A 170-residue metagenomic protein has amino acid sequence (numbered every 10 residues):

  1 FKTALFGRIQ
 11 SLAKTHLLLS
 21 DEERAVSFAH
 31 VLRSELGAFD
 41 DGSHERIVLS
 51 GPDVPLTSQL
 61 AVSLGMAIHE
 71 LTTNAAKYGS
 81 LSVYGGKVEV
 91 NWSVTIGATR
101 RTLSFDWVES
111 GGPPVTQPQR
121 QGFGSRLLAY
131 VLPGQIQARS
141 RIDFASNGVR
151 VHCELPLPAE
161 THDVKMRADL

Functional and structural regions predicted by a protein language model:
T3-D41, N91-S93: Short beta-to-alpha transition helix within the HATPase_c
D41-K87, Q119: Conserved short strand/loop->alpha-helix "switch" segment adjacent to the catalytic nucleotide/phosphoryl-transfer site
H44-P52, F105-V108, I142-D143: Conserved transmitter core of two-component histidine kinases
G85-R100, V108: Short beta-strand/loop element within the Bergerat-fold HATPase_c
V88, S140, V149-L155: Hydrophobic core positions in the C-terminal catalytic ATP-binding module
P113, A145-H152: Glycine-rich nucleotide-binding loop
P113-R141, D169-L170: ATP phosphate-binding glycine-rich loop and adjacent ATP-lid/helix-beta elements within ATP-binding kinase/ATPase
C153-L170: C-terminal end segment of the histidine kinase catalytic
